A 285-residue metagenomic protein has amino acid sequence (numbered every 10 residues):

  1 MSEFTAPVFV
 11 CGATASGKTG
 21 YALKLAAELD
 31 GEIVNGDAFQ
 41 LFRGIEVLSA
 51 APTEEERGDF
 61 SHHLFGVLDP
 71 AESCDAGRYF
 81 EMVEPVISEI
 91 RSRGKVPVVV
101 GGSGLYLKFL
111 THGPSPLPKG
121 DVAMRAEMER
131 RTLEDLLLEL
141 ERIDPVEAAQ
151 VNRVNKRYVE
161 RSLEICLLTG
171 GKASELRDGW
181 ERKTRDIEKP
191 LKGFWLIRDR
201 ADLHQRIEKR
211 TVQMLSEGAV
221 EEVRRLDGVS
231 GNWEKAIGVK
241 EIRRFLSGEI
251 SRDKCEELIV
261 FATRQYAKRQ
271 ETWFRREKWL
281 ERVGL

Functional and structural regions predicted by a protein language model:
M1-L285: Phosphate/pyrophosphate-binding catalytic cores of soluble transferases and nucleic-acid-acting enzymes
